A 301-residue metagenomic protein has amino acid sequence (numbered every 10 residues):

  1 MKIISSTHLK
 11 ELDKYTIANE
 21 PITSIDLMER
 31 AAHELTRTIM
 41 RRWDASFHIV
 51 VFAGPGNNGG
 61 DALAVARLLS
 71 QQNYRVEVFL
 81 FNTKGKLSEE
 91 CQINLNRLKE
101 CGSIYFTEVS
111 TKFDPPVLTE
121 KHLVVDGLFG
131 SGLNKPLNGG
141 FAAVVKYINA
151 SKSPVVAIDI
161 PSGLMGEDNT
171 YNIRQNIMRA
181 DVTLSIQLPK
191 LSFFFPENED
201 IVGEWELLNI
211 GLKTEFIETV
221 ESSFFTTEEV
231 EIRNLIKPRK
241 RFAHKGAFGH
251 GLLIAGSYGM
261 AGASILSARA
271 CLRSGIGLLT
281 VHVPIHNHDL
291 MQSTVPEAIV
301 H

Functional and structural regions predicted by a protein language model:
M1-L80, S88, V182, F193-H301: Small-residue (G/A/S/T)-rich helix-start motifs and N-terminal tracts that mark the onset
T36-L128, P136-I158: Nucleotide and nucleotide-moiety/phosphate-recognizing core
F81-K84, I160-P161, L188, P284-N287: Short, ordered loop/turn segments at secondary-structure junctions
I104-T111, N138, G163-D168, I232-K237: Short gly/ser/thr-rich secondary-structure transition/capping motifs
Y105-V109, A157, S185-I186, T280-P284: Short, hydrophobic beta-strand segments that form beta-sheet elements in well-ordered domains
K121-L123, L128-F224: Internal gly/pro-rich beta-alpha loop/helix module that stabilizes soluble enzyme cofactors or their anionic handles
